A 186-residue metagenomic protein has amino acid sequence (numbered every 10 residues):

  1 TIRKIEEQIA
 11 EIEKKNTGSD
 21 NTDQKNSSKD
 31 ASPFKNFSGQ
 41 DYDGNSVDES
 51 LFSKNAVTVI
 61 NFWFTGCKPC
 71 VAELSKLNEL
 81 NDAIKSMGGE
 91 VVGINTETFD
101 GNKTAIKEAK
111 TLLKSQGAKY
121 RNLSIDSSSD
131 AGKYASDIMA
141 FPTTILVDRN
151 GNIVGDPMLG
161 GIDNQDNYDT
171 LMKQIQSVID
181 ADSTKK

Functional and structural regions predicted by a protein language model:
T1-N36, S53-N55, K107-T111: N-proximal helix/coil linker or "cap" segments that precede and/or mark the start of modular domains
N36-T58, A83: A short beta-strand-turn-helix
D48-V71, L77, E90-G93: Short active-site neighborhood of thiol/selenol oxidoreductases, capturing the structured segment around
K54-T58, K85-V92, Q116-R121, R149-N152: Loop/turn elements at helix/coil->beta-strand transitions in domains of secreted/extracellular proteins
F64-P69, T96-G101, D126-D130, A140 (+2 more regions): Solvent-exposed loop/turn segments at secondary-structure junctions within structured extracellular/periplasmic domains
A72-S115, S127-G132: Structural microenvironment flanking redox-active thiols in thiol-disulfide oxidoreductases
K107-N150, M158: Short, internal strand/loop/helix patches that form the active-site neighborhood or redox-interaction surface
L146-K186: Thiol-/selenol-based redox modules, centered on thioredoxin-like and closely related oxidoreductase domains
